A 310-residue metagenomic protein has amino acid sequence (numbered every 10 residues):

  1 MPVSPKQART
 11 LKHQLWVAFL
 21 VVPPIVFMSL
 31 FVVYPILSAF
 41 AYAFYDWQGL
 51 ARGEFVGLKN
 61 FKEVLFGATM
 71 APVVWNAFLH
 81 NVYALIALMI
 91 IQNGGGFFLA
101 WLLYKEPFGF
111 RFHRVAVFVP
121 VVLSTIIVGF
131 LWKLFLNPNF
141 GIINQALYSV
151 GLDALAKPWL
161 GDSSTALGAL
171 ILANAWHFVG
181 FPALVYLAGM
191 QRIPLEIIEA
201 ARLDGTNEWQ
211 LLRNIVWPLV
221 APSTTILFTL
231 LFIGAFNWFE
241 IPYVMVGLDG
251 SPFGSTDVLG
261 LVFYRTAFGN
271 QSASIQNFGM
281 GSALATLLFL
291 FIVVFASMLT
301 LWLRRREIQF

Functional and structural regions predicted by a protein language model:
M1-L11: Short, Lys/Arg-rich, polar N-terminal cytosolic tail immediately upstream of the first transmembrane signal-anchor
T10-F310: A structural signal for multi-pass alpha-helical bundles of membrane permease subunits that mediate small-molecule
